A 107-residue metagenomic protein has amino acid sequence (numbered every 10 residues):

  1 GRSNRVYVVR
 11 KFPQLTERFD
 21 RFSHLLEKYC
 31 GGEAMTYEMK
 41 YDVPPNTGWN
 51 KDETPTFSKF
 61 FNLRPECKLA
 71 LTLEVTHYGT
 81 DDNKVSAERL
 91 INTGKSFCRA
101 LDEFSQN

Functional and structural regions predicted by a protein language model:
G1-N107: Structured catalytic-domain cores with a bias toward divalent-metal coordination
